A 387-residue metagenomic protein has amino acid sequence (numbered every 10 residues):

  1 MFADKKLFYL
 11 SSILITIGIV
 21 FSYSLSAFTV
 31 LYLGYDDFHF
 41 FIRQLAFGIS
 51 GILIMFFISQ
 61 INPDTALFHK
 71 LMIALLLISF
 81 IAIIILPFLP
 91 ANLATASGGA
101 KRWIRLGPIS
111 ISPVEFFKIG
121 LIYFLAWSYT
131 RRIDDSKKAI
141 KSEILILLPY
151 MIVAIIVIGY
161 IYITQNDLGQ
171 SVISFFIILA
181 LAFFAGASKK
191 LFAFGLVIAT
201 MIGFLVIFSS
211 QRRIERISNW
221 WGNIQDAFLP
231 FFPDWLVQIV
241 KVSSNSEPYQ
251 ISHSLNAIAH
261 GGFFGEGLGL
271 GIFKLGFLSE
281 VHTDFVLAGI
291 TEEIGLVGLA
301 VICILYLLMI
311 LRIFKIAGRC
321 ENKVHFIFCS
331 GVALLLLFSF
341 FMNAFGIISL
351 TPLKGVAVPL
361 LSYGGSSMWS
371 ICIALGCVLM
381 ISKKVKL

Functional and structural regions predicted by a protein language model:
F2-K6, F28-Q165, A344-A357, Y363 (+3 more regions): Membrane-helix boundary/helix-loop-helix interface segments in multi-pass membrane proteins
I13-A27: Alpha-helical transmembrane segments of multi-pass membrane proteins
L14, M55, A82-L86, W127 (+3 more regions): Alpha-helical transmembrane segments of multi-pass membrane proteins
A46-I54, E292-I313: Hydrophobic alpha-helical transmembrane segments
L71-L77, P149-Y160, L168-F208, I214 (+1 more regions): Hydrophobic alpha-helical segments of polytopic membrane proteins
W103, F194-L296: Hydrophobic, glycine- and aromatic-enriched re-entrant/interface helices and adjoining loop segments
V172, I177-L191, G269-G295, V356-W369: Interfacial segments of multi-pass membrane proteins
F314-G355: Loop-to-helix entry and N-terminal half of a specific, functionally important transmembrane alpha helix in multi-pass
